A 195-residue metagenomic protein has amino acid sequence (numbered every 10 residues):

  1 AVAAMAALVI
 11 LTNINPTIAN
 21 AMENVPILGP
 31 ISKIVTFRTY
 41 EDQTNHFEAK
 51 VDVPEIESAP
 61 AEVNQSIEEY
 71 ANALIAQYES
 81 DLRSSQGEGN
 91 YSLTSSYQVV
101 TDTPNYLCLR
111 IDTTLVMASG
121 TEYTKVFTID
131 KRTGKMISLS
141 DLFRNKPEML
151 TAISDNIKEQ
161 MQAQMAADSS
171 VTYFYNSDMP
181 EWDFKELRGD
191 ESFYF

Functional and structural regions predicted by a protein language model:
M5-A7: AMP-binding/adenylate-forming core of the ANL superfamily
L11-F195: Compositionally biased intrinsically disordered regions enriched in Thr/Gly
